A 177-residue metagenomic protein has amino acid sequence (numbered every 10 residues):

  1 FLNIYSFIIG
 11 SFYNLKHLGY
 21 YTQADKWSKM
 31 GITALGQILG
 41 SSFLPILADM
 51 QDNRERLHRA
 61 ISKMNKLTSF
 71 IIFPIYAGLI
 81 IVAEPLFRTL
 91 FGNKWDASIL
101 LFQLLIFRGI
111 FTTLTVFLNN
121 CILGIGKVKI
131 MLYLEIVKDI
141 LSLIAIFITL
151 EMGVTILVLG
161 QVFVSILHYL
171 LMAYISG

Functional and structural regions predicted by a protein language model:
L2, D25, G40, L100-G126 (+3 more regions): Short runs within selected transmembrane alpha-helices of multi-pass transporters and secretion channels
I4, G31-A34, A77, I110-L114: Hydrophobic/aromatic residues within the transmembrane alpha-helices of Major Facilitator Superfamily
I4-I9, Y13, Q23, L39 (+4 more regions): Hydrophobic/aromatic end-of-helix segments at the C-terminal termini of transmembrane alpha-helices
I8-K29, H58-A60, D96-F102: Interfacial/gating helices of multi-pass transporter permease domains
I9, Y13-N14, V82-E84, F91-W95 (+3 more regions): Short helix-capping/hinge motifs at transmembrane helix termini and TM-loop junctions
A24, S28-I72, L118-G124: Helix-loop junctions and terminal segments of transmembrane helices in multi-pass membrane transport/translocation
I61-T113, L143-E151: Alpha-helical transmembrane segments of multi-pass membrane transport and lipid-handling proteins
